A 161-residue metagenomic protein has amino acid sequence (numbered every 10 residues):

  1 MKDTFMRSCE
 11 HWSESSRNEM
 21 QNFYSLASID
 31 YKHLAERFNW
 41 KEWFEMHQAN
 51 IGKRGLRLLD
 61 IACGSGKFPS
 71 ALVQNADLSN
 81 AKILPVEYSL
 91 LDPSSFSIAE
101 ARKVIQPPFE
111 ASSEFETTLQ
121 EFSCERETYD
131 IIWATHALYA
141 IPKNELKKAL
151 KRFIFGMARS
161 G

Functional and structural regions predicted by a protein language model:
K2-G52: Class I SAM-dependent methyltransferase Rossmann-like catalytic core, especially the SAM/SAH-binding loop
A35-W40, P93-F96, E145: Soluble or luminal CAZymes and related metallo-dependent hydrolases
F44-K53, V73-L84, M157: Alpha-helix termini
E45, S70, Q74, K147-K151: Amphipathic, non-transmembrane alpha-helical secondary structure
R57-F122: Class I SAM-dependent methyltransferase SAM/SAH-binding core
F122-I132: A short acidic, Gly/Pro-enriched loop at the edge of an enzyme's catalytic core that lines a small-molecule cofactor
D130-E145: A short SAM/SAH-binding and catalytic strip from SAM-dependent methyltransferases
K147-G161: A short glycine-rich, Lys/Arg-flanked "PGG" loop and its adjoining helix->strand segment in the class I
